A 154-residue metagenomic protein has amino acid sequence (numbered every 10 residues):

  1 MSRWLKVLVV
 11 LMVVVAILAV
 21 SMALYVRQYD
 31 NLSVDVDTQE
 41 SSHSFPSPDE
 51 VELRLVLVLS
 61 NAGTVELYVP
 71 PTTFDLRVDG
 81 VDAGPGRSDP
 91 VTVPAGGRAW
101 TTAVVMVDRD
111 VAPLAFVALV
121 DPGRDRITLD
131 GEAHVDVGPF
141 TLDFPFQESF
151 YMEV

Functional and structural regions predicted by a protein language model:
M1-E52, F140-V154: Membrane engagement elements in two modes
F45-S47, L59-T64: Asparagine-centered strand-capping/turn motif at beta-strand->loop junctions
V51-L55, T72, A99, I127: Hydrophobic core residues within well-ordered beta-strands of beta-rich domains
V65-T72, P85-R87: Short, hydrophobic/aromatic beta-strand segments
T73-R77: Beta-strand signatures of extracellular beta-sandwich domains
G80-L114: Intrinsically disordered, low-complexity Pro/Gly/Ser/Thr-rich segments with frequent PxxP/GP/PP motifs and embedded
D110-V154: Terminal connector regions
